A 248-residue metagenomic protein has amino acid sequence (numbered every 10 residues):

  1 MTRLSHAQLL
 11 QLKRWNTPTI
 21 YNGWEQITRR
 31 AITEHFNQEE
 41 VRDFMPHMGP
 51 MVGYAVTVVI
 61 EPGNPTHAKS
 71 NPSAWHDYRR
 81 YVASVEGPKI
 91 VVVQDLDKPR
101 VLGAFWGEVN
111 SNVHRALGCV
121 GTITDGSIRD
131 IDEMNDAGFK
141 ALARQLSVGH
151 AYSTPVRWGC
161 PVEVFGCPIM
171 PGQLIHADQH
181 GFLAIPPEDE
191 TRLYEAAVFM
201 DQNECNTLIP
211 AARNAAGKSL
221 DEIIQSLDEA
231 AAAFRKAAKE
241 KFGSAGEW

Functional and structural regions predicted by a protein language model:
M1-P72, H76-V85, N203-S226: Intrinsically disordered, low-complexity regions enriched in acidic/Ser/Thr/Pro/Gln residues
K13-Y21, M51, G103, G107 (+3 more regions): Generic structural signal for well-ordered, non-membrane alpha-helical segments in soluble metabolic enzymes
W24, H114, Q173-I175: Buried hydrophobic positions in well-ordered alpha/beta secondary-structure cores of metabolic enzymes
E34-F36, I60, V92-Q94, T122-G126 (+2 more regions): General beta-strand structural signal in soluble alpha/beta enzymes
V82-T124: Extracellular/luminal Protease-associated
T124, I131-F182: A contiguous pocket-lining binding segment that forms or flanks enzyme active sites
H176-G217: A hydrophobic, small-residue-rich beta->alpha segment in the mid-to-C-terminal subdomain of diverse proteins
A215-W248: Acidic/histidine-enriched, glycine/proline-rich intrinsically disordered or flexible terminal extensions
